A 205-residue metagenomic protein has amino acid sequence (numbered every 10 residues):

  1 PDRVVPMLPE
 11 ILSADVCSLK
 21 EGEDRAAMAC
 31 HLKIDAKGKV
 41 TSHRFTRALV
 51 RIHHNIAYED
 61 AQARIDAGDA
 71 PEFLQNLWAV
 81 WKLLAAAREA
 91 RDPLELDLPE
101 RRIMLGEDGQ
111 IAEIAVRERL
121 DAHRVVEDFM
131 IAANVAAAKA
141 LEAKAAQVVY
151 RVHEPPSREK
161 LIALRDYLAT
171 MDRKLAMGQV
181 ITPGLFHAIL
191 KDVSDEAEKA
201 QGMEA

Functional and structural regions predicted by a protein language model:
P1-A205: Conserved, carboxylate-rich catalytic/transport cores that coordinate ions
